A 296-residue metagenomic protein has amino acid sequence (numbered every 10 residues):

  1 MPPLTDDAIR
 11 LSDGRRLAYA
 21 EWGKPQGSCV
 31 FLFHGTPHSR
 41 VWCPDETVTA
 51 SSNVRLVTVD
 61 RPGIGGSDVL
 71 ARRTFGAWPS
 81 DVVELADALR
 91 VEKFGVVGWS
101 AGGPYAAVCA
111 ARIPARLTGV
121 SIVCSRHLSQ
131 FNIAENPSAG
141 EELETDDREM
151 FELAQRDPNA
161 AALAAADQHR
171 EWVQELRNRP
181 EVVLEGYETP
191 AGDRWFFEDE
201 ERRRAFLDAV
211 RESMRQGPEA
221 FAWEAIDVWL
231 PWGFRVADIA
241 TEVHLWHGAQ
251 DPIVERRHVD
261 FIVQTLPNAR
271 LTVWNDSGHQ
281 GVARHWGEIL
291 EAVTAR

Functional and structural regions predicted by a protein language model:
L11, R15-D68: Conserved HGGG/HGGXW glycine-rich cap/lid loop of the alpha/beta-hydrolase fold
L32-T36, R61, S100, S125 (+1 more regions): Glycine-rich His-Gly loop
A77-G95: Conserved acidic catalytic loop of the alpha/beta-hydrolase fold
E92-N136: Conserved hydrolase catalytic core segment
E141-F234: Alpha/beta-hydrolase
I239, L245-H247, D251: Short beta-strand/loop motif that positions the catalytic acidic residue of the alpha/beta-hydrolase fold
P252-H258: Conserved alpha/beta-hydrolase "acid-adjacent" motif
N268-R296: Catalytic active-site module of serine/aspartate enzymes centered on a nucleophile-bearing elbow/loop
